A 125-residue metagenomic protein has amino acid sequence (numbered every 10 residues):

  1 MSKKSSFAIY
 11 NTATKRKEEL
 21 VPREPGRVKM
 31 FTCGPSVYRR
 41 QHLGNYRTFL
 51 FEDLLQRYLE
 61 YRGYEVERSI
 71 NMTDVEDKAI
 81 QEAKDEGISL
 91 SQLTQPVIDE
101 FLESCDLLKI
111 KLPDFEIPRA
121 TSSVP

Functional and structural regions predicted by a protein language model:
S2-P125: N-terminal Rossmann-like or analogous alpha/beta NTP/dinucleotide-binding catalytic cores that position adenine
